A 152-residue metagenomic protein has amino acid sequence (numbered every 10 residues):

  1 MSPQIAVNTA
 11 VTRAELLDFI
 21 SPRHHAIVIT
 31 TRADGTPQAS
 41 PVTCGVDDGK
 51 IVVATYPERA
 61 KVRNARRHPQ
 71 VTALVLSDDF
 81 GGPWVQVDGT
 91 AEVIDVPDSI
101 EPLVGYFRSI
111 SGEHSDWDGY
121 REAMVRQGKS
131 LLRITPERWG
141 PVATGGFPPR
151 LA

Functional and structural regions predicted by a protein language model:
M1-V11, P83-A152: Charged, gly/pro-rich active-site loop segments
S2-I27: Short, basic/aromatic recognition patches
L16, K61-V62: Short, hydrophobic alpha-helical packing/hinge segments within bilobed ligand-binding/sensory domains
I20-S21, R66-R67, V125: Alpha-helix boundary recognition
R23-P57, R63-A65, V71-V75, W84-V87: Short beta-strand segments
H24-H25, Q70, S115, W139: Generic structural signal for secondary-structure transition and capping sites
T30-R32, L76-D78, E113-R121: A short, aromatic/hydrophobic, helix- or strand-capping loop or linear motif that either lines the entrance/gate
R59-K61, F80, P148-P149: Short, surface-exposed beta-strand-loop junctions and turns on beta-sheet-rich folds
